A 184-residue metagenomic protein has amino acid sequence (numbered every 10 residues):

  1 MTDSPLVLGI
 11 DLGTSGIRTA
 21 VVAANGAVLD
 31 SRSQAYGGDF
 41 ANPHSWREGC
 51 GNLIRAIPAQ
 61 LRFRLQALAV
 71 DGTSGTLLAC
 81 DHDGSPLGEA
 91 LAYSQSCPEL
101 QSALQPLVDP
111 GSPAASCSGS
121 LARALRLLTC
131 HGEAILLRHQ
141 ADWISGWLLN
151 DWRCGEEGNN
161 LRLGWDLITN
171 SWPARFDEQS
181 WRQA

Functional and structural regions predicted by a protein language model:
M1-E89, E133-I135, Q183: N-terminal glycine/serine-rich phosphate-binding loop of ATP-dependent small-molecule kinases, especially carbohydrate
L12-T14, G111-A184: Gly/Ser/Thr-rich active-site cleft segment
L53-L61, S102-Q105, R126-H131, A174-D177: Alpha-helix C-terminal capping segments
S74, S96, A141-W143: Short glycine-enriched loops at secondary-structure junctions
G84-C97, N160-G164: A charged helix-plus-loop insertion that forms the helical arch/lid used to bind and gate nucleic-acid substrates
G84-P86, Q105-P110, W181-A184: Glycine/charged-rich beta-loop-alpha catalytic/anionic-binding loops adjacent to active sites
L91-D109: Short alpha-helix plus adjacent loop in nuclease-associated cores
